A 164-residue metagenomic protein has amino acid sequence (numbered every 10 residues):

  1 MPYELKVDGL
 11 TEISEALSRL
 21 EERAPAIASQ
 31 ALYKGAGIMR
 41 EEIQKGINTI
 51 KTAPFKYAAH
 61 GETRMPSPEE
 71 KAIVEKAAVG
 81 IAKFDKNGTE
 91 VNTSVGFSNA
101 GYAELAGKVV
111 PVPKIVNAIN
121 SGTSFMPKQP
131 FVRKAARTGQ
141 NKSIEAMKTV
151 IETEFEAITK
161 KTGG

Functional and structural regions predicted by a protein language model:
M1-A26: N-terminal, Lys/Arg- and Ser/Thr-rich interaction peptides
P2-V7, E41, G46-G164: Charged, low-complexity interaction tracts
S18, P25-Y33, R133, R137 (+1 more regions): Short amphipathic alpha-helical segments with heptad-repeat character
L20-A53: Charged, well-structured alpha/beta interaction segments
